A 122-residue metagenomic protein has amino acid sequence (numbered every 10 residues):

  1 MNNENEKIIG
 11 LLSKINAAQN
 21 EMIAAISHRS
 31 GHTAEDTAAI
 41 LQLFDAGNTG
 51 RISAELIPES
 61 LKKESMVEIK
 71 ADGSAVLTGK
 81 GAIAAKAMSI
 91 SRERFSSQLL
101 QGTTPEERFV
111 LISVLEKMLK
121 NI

Functional and structural regions predicted by a protein language model:
M1-N2, E106-I122: C-terminal regulatory/oligomerization modules of transcriptional regulators
M1-S30, L77-I83: N-terminal leader segment of winged-helix/HTH proteins
E6-I9, T37, F109-I112: Non-catalytic, well-ordered alpha-helical scaffold segments
L11, I15-A18, E35, A87 (+2 more regions): Amphipathic, well-ordered alpha-helical segments in soluble domains
S13, A17-S60: N-terminal helix-turn-helix DNA-binding core of bacterial DNA-binding proteins
S60-I112: Charged, amphipathic alpha-helical coiled-coil/dimerization segments
